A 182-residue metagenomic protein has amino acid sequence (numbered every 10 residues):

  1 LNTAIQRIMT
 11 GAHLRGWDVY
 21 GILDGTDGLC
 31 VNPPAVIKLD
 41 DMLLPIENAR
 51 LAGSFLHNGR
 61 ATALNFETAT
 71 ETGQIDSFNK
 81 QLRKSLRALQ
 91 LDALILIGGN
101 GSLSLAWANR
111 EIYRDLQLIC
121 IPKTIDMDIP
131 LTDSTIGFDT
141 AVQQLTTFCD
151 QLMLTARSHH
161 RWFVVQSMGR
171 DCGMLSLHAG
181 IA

Functional and structural regions predicted by a protein language model:
L1-I8, L29-C30, D76-K80, I97-W107 (+2 more regions): Short glycine/serine/threonine-rich phosphate/pyrophosphate-binding segments that cradle anionic phosphate groups
L1-P33: N-terminal phosphate-binding or glycine-rich loops at protein starts, especially the Walker A/P-loop of NTPases
Q6-L14, A35-M42, A108-I119, I136-T140: A glycine- and small-aliphatic-rich helix-loop capping segment at beta-alpha/alpha-beta transitions that lines
V19-I22, V31, S85-L89, A93-G98 (+4 more regions): Accessory alpha-helical/coil subdomains and C-terminal extensions that flank or cap enzyme catalytic cores
I22-G28, R60-A61, G99-S102, I121-M127: Short, ordered loop/turn segments at secondary-structure junctions
C30-L94, G101, S134-T147: Glycine-rich oxoanion-binding loops at beta->alpha junctions
I121-I129, D133-A141: Short alpha-helices
